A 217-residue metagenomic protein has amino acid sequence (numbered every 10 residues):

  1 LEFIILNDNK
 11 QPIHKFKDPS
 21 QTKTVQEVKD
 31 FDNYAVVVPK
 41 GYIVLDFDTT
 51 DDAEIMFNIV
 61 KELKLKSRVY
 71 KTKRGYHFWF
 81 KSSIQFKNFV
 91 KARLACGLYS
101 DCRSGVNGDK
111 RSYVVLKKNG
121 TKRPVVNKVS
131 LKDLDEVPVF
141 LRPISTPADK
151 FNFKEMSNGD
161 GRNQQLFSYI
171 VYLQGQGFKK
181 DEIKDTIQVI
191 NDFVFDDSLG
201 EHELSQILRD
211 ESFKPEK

Functional and structural regions predicted by a protein language model:
L1-R74, S83, F178-K179: Signature for HUH/AEP ssDNA processing cores
P12, T24-V25, D101, P138 (+1 more regions): Helix N-terminus capping/helix-initiation residues
V36-A53, F57, K81-F178, E182: DNA replication initiation modules
E62-L63, Q174, V189-F193: Conserved short hydrophobic interaction patches
H77: Histidine-centered active-site/metal-ligand motif
E182-K217: Basic, alpha-helical nucleic-acid-binding regions used in initiation and control of genome expression
